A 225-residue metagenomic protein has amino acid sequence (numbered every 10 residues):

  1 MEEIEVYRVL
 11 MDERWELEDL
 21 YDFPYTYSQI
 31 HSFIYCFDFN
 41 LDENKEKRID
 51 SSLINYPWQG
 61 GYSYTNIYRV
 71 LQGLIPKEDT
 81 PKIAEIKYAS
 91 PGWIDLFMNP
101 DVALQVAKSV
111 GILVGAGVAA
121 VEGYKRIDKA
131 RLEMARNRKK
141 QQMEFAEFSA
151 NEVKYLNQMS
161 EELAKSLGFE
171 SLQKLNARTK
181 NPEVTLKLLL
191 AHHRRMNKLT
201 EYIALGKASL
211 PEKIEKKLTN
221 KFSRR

Functional and structural regions predicted by a protein language model:
M1-M98: Membrane-active, amphipathic/fusogenic segments and juxtamembrane/transmembrane anchors that bind or insert into lipid
M1-R8, F169-R225: C-terminal assembly and membrane-engagement modules of membrane-active proteins
D12, D19-D22, Q59, S63 (+9 more regions): Non-membrane alpha-helical secondary structure
F23, F33, F37-F39, F97 (+6 more regions): Phenylalanine-focused residue identity feature
D42, D50, S63, P76 (+10 more regions): Serine/threonine-rich low-complexity intrinsically disordered regions
V70-L186: Membrane-inserting effector segments that mediate pore formation, membrane fusion, or transient membrane insertion
